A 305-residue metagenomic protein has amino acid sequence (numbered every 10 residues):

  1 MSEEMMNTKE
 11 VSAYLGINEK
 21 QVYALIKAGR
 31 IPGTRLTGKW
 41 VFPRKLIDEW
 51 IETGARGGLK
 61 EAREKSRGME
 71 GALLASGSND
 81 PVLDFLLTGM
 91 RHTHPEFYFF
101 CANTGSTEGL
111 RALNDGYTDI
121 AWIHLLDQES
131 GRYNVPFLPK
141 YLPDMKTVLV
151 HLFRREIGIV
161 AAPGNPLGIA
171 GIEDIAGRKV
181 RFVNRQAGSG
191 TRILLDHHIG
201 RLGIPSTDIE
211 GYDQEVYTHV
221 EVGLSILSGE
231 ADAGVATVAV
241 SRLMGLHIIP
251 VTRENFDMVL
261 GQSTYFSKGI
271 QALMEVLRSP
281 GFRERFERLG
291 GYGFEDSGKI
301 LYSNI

Functional and structural regions predicted by a protein language model:
M1-E108, N114-Y117, P136, Y141-T147 (+2 more regions): N-terminal hydrophobic or amphipathic helices and topogenic motifs
E4, P143-D144, L149-E156, R242-E275 (+1 more regions): Periplasmic-binding protein-like
G68-N79, E173-I193: Short loop->beta-strand "edge-of-pocket" segments that line small-molecule binding or catalytic clefts across diverse
Y98-T104, S206-T218: Short beta-strand-to-loop elements that line the ligand-binding cleft of bilobed periplasmic-binding protein-like
T107-A121, L126, E215-E230: Short helices/loops that flank or line small-molecule/ion binding pockets
H124-L138, G223-T252: A ligand-binding cleft/hinge motif common to bilobed small-molecule-binding domains
L152, A161-F182: Flexible hinge/capping segments at coil-to-helix
P163-A170, I204, S263-G269: Short helix-loop capping/hinge motifs at secondary-structure junctions, enriched in acidic/polar residues
